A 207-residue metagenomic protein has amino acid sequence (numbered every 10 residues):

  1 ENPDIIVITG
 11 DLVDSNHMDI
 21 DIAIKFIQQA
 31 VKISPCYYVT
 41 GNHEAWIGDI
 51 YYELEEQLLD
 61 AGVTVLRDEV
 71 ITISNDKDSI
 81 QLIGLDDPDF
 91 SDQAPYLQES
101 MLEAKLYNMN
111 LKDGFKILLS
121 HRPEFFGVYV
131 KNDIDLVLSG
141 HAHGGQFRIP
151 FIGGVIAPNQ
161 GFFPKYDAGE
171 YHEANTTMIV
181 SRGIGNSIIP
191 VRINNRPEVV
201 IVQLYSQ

Functional and structural regions predicted by a protein language model:
E1-T64: Membrane-embedded segments
I5-D11, P35-N42, L66-E69, I117-S120 (+2 more regions): Active-site neighborhood of phospho(di)ester-bond hydrolases with catalytic His/Asp-centered motifs
L12-D21, E44-Y52, D89-Q98, F151-F163 (+1 more regions): Acidic/histidine-rich helix-loop elements that form or flank divalent-metal/phosphate-binding sites at the catalytic
L12-S15, N42-W46, I71-I73, D87-F90 (+3 more regions): Solvent-exposed loop/turn segments at secondary-structure junctions within structured extracellular/periplasmic domains
Q28, R122-V200: Conserved beta-sheet core of the metallophosphoesterase superfamily
E56, D60-V63, N75-K116, F126-G127 (+2 more regions): Binuclear metal-dependent hydrolase catalytic cores centered on His/Asp/Glu-rich metal-binding motifs
E69-D76, G169-A174: Short acidic-hydrophobic surface loop/beta-edge motif
V202-Q207: Short beta-strand-to-coil "C-cap" segments at the C-terminal boundary of structured domains/repeats, marking
